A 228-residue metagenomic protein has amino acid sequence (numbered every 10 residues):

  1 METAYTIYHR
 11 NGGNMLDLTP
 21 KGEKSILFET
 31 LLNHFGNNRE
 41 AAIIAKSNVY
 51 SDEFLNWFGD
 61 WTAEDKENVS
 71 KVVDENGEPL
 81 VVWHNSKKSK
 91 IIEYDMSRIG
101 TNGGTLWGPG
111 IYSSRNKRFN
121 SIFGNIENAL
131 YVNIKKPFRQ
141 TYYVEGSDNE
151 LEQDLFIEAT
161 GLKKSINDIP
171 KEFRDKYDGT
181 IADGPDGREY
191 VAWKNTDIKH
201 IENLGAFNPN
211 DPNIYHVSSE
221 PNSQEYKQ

Functional and structural regions predicted by a protein language model:
M1-Q228: Active-site and NAD+-binding cores of ADP-ribose-processing enzymes
